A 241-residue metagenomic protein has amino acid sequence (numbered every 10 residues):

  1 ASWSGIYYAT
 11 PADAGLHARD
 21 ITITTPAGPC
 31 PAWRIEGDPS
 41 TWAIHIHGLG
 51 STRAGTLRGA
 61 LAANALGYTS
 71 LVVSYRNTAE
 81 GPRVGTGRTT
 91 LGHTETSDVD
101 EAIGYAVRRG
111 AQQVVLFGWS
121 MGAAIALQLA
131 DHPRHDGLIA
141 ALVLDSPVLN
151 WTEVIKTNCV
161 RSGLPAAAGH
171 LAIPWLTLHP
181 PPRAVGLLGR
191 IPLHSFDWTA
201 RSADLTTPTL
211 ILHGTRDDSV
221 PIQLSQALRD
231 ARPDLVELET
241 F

Functional and structural regions predicted by a protein language model:
S2-D38: N-terminal cap/lid segment of alpha/beta-hydrolase-fold proteins
P26-R76, E80-P82: Short, surface-exposed "cap/lid" segments of acyl-processing enzymes
R88-R109: Alpha/beta-hydrolase active-site loop
G118-G122, A126: Gly/Ala-rich beta-loop-alpha elbow adjacent to hydrolase catalytic centers
H132-H194, A200: Hydrolase active-site cap/lid region
D204-T206, I211-H213, D217: Short beta-strand/loop motif that positions the catalytic acidic residue of the alpha/beta-hydrolase fold
D218-L224: Conserved alpha/beta-hydrolase "acid-adjacent" motif
R229-F241: Catalytic histidine neighborhood in serine/cysteine hydrolases with alpha/beta-hydrolase-type architecture
